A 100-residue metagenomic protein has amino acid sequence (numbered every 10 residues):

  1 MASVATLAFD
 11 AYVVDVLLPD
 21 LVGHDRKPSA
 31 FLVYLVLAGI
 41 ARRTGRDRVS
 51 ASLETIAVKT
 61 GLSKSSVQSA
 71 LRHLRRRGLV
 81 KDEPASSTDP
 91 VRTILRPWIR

Functional and structural regions predicted by a protein language model:
M1-K59, T88-D89: Short recognition helix of helix-turn-helix/winged-helix DNA-binding domains
S63-R100: Winged-helix/helix-turn-helix nucleic-acid-interaction surface
